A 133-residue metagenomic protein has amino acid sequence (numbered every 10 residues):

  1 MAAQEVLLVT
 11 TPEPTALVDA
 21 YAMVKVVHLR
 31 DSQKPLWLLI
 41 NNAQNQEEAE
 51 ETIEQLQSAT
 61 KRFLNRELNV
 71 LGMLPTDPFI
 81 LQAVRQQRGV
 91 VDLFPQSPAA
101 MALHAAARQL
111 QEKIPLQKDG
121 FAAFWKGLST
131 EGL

Functional and structural regions predicted by a protein language model:
M1-T15, V24: Inter-motif core of Ras-like GTPase G domains
T11-P12, L36-E51, M73-I80: G-domain G4 guanine-recognition motif of GTPases
L17-L36, N45: Conserved C-terminal guanine-recognition region of P-loop GTPase G domains, centered on the G4
K25-H28, Q44, K61, P75 (+2 more regions): Signal for well-folded cores of large energy- and translation-related assemblies
D31-S32, K61-E67: Short helix-capping segments at alpha-helix termini
L64-G89, L103: Beta-strand-loop-alpha "switch" segments that mediate conformational coupling across diverse proteins
G89-L133: NTP-binding/hydrolysis catalytic cores, primarily Walker-type P-loop NTPases
